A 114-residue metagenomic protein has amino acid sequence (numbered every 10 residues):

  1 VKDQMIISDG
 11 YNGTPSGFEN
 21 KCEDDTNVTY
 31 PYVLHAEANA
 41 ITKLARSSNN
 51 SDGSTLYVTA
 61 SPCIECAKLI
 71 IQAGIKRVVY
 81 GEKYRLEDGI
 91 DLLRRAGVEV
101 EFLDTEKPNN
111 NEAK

Functional and structural regions predicted by a protein language model:
V1-K114: Zinc-dependent deaminase catalytic domain
